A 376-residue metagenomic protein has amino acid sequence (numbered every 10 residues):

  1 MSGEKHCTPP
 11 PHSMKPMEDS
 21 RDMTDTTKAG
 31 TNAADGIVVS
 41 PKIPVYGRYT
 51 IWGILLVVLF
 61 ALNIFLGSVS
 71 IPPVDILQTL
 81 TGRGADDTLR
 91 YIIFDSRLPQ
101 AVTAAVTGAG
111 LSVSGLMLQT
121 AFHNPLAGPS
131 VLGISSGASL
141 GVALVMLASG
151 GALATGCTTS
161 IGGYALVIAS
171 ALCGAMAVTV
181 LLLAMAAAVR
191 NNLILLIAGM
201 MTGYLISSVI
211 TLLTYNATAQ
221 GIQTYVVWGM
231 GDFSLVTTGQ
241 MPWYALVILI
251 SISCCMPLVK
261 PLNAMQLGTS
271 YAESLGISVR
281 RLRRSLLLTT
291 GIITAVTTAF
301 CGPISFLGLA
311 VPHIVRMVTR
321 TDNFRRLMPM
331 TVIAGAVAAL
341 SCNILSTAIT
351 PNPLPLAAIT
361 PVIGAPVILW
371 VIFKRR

Functional and structural regions predicted by a protein language model:
C7-T8, H12-R376: Alpha-helical transmembrane segments in inner-membrane proteins
